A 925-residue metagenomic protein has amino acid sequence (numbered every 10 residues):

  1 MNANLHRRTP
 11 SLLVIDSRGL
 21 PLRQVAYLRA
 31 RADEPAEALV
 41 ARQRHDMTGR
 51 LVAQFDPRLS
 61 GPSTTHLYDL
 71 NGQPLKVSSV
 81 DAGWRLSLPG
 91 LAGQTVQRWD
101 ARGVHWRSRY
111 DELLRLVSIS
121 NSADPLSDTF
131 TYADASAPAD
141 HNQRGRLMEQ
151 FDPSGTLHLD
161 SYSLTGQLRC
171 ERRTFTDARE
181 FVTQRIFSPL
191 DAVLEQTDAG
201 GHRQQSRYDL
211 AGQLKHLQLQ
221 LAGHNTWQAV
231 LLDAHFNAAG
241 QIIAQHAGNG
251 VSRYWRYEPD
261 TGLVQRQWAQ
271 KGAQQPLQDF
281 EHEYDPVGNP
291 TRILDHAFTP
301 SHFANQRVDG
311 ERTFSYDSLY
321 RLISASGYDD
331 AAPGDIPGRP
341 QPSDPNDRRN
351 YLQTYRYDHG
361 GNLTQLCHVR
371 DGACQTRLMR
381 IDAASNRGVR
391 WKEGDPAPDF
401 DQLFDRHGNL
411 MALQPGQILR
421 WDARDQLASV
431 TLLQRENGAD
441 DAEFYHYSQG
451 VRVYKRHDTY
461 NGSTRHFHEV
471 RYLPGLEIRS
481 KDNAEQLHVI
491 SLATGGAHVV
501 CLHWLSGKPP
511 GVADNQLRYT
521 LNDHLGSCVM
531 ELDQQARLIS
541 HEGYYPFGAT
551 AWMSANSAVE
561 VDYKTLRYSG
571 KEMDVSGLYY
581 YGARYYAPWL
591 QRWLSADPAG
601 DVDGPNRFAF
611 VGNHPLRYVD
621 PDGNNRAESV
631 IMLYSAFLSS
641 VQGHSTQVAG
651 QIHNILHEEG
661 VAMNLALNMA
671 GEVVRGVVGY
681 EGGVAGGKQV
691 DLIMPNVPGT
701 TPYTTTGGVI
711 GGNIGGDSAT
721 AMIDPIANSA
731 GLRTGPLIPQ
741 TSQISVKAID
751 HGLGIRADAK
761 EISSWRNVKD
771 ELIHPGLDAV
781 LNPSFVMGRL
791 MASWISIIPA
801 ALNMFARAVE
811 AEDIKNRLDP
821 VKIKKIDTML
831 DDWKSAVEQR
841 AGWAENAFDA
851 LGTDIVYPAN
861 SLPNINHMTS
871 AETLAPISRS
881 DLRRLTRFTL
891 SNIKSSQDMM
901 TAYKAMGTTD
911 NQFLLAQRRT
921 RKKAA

Functional and structural regions predicted by a protein language model:
M1-A41, D46, R146, Q167 (+2 more regions): Thioester-forming pentapeptide GCGEQ
R7, R31, L59-P74, D81-A82 (+8 more regions): Acidic/glycine-rich beta-solenoid
L13-L20, M47-T48, L319, G495-L505 (+4 more regions): Glycine-rich, acidic and aromatic/proline-enriched surface loops and short helix-turn segments that act as binding
G361, G408, R452, G526 (+4 more regions): Cysteine-centered, disulfide-bonded loop motifs in secreted/extracellular proteins
P509-G582, L616: A motif-centric feature for acidic-aromatic and gly/ser/thr-rich catalytic loops and repeats
A549-S554, R584-L594, P605-Y634: Short, low-complexity export/processing leader segments characterized by acidic and small residues
E628-T908: Membrane-interacting helical modules
